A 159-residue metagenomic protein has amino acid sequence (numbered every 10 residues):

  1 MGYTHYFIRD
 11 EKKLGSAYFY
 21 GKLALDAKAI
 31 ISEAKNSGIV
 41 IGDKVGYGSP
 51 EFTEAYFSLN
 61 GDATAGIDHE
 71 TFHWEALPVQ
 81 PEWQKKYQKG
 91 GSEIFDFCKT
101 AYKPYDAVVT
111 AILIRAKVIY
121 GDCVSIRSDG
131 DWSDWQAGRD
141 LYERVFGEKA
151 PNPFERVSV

Functional and structural regions predicted by a protein language model:
M1-V159: Acidic (Asp/Glu-rich) sequence patches and key acidic residues that form negatively charged surfaces used
